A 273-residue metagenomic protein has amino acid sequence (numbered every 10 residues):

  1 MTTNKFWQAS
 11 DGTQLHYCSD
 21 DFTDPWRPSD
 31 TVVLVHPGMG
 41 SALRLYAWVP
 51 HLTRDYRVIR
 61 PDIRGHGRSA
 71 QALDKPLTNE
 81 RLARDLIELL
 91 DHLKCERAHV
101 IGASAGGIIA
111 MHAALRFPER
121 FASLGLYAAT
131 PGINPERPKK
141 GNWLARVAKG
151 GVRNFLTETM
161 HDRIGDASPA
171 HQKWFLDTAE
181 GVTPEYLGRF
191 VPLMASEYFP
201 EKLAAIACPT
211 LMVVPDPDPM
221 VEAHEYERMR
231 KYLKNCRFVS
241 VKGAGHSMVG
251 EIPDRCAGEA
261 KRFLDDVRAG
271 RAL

Functional and structural regions predicted by a protein language model:
T13-Q71: Conserved HGGG/HGGXW glycine-rich cap/lid loop of the alpha/beta-hydrolase fold
E80-A98: Conserved acidic catalytic loop of the alpha/beta-hydrolase fold
M111-R116, F121-G151: Flexible "cap/lid" loop of the alpha/beta hydrolase fold
N134-R137, V152-A204: Conserved alpha/beta-hydrolase catalytic His-Asp/Glu region
I206, M212-V214: Short beta-strand/loop motif that positions the catalytic acidic residue of the alpha/beta-hydrolase fold
C208, E222-K231: Short alpha-helix in the alpha/beta-hydrolase fold that links the catalytic acid
D216-V221: Acidic catalytic loop of the alpha/beta-hydrolase fold
A244-A257: Catalytic histidine-centered segment of alpha/beta-hydrolase-like enzymes
